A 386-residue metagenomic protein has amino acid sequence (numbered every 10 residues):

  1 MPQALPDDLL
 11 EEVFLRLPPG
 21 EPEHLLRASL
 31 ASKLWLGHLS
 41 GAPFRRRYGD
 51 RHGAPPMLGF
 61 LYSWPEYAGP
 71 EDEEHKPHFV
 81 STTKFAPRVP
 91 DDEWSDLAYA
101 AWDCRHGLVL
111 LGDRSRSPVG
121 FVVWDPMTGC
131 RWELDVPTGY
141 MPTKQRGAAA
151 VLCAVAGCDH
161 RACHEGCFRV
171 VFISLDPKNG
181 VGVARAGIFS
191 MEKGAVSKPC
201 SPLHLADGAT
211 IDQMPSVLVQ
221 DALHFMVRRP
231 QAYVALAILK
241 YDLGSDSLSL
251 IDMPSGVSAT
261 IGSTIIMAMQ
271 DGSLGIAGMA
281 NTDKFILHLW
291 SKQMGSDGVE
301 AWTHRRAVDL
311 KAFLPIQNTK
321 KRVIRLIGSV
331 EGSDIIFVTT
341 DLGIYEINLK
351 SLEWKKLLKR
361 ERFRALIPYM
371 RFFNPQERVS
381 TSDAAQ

Functional and structural regions predicted by a protein language model:
M1-Q386: N-terminal entry/capping and adjacent linker segments that precede and initiate structured domains
